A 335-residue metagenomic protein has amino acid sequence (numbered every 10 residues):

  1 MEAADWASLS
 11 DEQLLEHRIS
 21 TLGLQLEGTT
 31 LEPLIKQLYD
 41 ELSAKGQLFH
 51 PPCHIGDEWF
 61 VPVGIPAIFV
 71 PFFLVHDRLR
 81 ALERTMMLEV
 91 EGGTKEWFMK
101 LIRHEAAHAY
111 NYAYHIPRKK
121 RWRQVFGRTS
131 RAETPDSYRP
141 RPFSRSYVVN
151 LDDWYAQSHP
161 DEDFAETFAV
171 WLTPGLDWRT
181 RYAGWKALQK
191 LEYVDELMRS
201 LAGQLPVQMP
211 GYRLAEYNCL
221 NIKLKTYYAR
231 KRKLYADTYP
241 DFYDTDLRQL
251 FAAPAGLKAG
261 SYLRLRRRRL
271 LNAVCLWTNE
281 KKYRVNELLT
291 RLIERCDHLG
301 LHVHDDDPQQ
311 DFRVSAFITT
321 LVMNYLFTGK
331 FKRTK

Functional and structural regions predicted by a protein language model:
M1-L9, L14, E162-K335: Pan-zinc metallopeptidase signature
M1-P33: Extreme N-terminal leader/anchor segments
L22-E27, L151-H159, D177-G184: Active-site rim elements
L22-L82, G92, T320-L326: Auxiliary, metal-adjacent structural segments of Zn-dependent hydrolase domains
L82-R103: Short pre-active-site segment immediately N-terminal to the catalytic Zn-binding motif
E96-I116, A165: Active-site recognition of the HExxH zinc-binding catalytic motif
E96-K100, W154-F164, G184-A187: Active-site metal-coordination segments of metallo-dependent hydrolases
A113-E162, A169-L176: Post-HExxH zinc-binding segment in Zn-dependent metallohydrolases
